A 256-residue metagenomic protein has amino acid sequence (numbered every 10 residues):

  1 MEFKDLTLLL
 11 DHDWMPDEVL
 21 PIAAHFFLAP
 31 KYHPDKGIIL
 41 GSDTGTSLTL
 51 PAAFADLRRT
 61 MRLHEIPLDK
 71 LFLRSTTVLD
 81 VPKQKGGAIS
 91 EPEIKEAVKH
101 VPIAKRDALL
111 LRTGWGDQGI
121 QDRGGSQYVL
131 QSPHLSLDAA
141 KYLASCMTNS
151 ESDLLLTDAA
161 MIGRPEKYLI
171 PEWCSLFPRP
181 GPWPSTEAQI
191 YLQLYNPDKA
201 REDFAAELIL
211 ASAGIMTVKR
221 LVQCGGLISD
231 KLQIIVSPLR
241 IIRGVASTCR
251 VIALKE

Functional and structural regions predicted by a protein language model:
M1-E256: Active-/binding-site microenvironments in catalytic and ligand-binding cores
